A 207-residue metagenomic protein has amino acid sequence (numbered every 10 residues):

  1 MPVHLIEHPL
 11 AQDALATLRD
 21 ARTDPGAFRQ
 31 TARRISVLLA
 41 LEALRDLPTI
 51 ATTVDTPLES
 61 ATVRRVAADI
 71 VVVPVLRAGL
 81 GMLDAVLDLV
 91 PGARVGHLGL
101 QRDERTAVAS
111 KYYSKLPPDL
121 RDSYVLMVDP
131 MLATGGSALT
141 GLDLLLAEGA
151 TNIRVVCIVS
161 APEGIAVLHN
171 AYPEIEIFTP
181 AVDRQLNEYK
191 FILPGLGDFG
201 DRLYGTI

Functional and structural regions predicted by a protein language model:
M1-I207: PRPP-associated nucleotide enzymes
